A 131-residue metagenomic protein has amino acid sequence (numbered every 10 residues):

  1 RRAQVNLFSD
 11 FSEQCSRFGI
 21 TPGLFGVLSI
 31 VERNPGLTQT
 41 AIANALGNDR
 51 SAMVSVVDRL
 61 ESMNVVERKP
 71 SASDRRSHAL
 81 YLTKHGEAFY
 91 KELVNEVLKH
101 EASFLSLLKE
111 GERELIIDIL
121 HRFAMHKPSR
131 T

Functional and structural regions predicted by a protein language model:
R1, S29-R33, V94, H121: Short, locally clustered residues in the helix-turn-helix/winged-helix DNA-binding domain
R2, G19, G36, Y81 (+1 more regions): Short, conserved sequence motifs enriched in acidic/basic residues, glycine, and aromatics that mark functional "hot
Q4, P35, L46, R50 (+2 more regions): Flexible interhelical turns and helix-capping residues at alpha-helix boundaries within structured domains
V5, S9-D49: N-terminal helix-turn-helix DNA-binding core of bacterial DNA-binding proteins
F8, D58-H121: Charged, amphipathic alpha-helical coiled-coil/dimerization segments
F18-G23, A52, T83, L108-E110: Short helix-coil-helix linker/hinge
L24, P35-L80: Canonical helix-turn-helix DNA-binding module
Q39, A79, L120-T131: Alpha-helical transmembrane segments and membrane-interface helix-loop junctions in multi-pass membrane proteins
